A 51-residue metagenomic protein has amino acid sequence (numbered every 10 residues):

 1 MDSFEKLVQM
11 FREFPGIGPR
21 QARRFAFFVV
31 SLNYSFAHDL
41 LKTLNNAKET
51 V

Functional and structural regions predicted by a protein language model:
D2-E13, R23-V51: Cys/His-rich Zn2+-binding cysteine-cluster or related metal-binding knuckle/ribbon modules and their
